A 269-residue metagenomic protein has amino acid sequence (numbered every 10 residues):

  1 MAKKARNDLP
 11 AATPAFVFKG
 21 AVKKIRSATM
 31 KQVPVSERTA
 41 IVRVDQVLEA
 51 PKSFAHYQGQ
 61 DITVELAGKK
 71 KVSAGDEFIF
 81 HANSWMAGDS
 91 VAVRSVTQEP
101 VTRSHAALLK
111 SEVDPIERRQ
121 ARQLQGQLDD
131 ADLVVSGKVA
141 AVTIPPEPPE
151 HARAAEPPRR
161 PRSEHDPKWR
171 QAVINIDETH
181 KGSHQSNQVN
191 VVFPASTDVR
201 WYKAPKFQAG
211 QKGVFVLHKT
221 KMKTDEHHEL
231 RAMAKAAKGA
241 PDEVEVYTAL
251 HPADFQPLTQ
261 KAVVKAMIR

Functional and structural regions predicted by a protein language model:
M1-R269: Transition segments tied to proteolytic processing and entry into folded domains
